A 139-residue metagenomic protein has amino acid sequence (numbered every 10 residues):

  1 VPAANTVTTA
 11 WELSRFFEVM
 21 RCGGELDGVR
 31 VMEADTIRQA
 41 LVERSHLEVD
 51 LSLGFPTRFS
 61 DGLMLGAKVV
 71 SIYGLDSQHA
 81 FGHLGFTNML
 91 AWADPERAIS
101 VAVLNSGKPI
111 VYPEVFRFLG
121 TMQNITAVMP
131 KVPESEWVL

Functional and structural regions predicted by a protein language model:
V1-L139: Catalytic loop of the DD-peptidase/beta-lactamase superfamily, centered on the K-T-G motif and neighboring
